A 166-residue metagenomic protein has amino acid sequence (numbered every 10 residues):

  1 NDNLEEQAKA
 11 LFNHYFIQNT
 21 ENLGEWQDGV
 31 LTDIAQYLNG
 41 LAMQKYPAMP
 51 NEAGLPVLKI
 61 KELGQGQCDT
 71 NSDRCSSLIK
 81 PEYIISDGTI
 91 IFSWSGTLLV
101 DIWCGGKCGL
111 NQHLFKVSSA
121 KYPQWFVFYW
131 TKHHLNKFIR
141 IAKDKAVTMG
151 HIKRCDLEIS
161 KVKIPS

Functional and structural regions predicted by a protein language model:
N1-A42, L63-G66, K163-S166: Non-catalytic DNA-recognition/assembly elements of restriction-modification systems
Q27, Q44-E52, I141-D144: Short coil/turn segments at secondary-structure boundaries
V30-L38, G64-G66, W103-K107, Q112-I164: Basic, amphipathic alpha-helical recognition segments used for DNA target recognition
T32-P47, G54-D87, C104-G105, G109-L110: Sequence-specific dsDNA recognition surfaces
I91-S93: A generic structural signal for residues embedded in beta-strands
